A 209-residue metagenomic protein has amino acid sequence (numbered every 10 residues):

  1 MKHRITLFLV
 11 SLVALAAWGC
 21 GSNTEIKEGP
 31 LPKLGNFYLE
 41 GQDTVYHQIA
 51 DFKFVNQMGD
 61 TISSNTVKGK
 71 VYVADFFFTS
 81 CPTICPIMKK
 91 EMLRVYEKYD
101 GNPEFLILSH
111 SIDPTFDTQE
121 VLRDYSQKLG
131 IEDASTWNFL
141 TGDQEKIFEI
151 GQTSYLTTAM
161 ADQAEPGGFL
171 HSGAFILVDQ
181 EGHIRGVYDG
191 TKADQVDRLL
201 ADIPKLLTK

Functional and structural regions predicted by a protein language model:
M1-D51, V55, K209: N-terminal targeting signals for export/organelle localization
C20, R123-Y125, A134, L200 (+1 more regions): Non-catalytic interaction/Regulatory regions outside core domains
I49-A50, Y72, S172-A174: Short loop/turn microsegments at loop-to-beta-strand junctions
I62-M92, L108: Short active-site neighborhood of thiol/selenol oxidoreductases, capturing the structured segment around
K89-I150: Structural microenvironment flanking redox-active thiols in thiol-disulfide oxidoreductases
T136, F148, Y155-M160, L170-I176: Structural micro-motif
A161-K209: Thiol-/selenol-based redox modules, centered on thioredoxin-like and closely related oxidoreductase domains
